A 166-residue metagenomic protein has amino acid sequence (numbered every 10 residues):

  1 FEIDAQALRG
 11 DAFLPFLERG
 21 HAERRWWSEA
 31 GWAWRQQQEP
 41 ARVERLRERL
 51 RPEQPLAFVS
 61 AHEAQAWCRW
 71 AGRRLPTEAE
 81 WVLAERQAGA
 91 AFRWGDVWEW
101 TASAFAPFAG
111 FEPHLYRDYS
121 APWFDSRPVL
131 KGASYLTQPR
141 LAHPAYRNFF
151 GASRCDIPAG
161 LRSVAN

Functional and structural regions predicted by a protein language model:
F1-E85: Active-site microenvironments of metalloenzymes and redox enzymes
A5, A88, A102: Residues that line or immediately flank small-molecule/substrate-binding pockets and catalytic motifs
R19-W34, R93-N166: Surface-exposed recognition segments
A84-W94: Cytochrome P450 C-terminal beta-domain/meander region
